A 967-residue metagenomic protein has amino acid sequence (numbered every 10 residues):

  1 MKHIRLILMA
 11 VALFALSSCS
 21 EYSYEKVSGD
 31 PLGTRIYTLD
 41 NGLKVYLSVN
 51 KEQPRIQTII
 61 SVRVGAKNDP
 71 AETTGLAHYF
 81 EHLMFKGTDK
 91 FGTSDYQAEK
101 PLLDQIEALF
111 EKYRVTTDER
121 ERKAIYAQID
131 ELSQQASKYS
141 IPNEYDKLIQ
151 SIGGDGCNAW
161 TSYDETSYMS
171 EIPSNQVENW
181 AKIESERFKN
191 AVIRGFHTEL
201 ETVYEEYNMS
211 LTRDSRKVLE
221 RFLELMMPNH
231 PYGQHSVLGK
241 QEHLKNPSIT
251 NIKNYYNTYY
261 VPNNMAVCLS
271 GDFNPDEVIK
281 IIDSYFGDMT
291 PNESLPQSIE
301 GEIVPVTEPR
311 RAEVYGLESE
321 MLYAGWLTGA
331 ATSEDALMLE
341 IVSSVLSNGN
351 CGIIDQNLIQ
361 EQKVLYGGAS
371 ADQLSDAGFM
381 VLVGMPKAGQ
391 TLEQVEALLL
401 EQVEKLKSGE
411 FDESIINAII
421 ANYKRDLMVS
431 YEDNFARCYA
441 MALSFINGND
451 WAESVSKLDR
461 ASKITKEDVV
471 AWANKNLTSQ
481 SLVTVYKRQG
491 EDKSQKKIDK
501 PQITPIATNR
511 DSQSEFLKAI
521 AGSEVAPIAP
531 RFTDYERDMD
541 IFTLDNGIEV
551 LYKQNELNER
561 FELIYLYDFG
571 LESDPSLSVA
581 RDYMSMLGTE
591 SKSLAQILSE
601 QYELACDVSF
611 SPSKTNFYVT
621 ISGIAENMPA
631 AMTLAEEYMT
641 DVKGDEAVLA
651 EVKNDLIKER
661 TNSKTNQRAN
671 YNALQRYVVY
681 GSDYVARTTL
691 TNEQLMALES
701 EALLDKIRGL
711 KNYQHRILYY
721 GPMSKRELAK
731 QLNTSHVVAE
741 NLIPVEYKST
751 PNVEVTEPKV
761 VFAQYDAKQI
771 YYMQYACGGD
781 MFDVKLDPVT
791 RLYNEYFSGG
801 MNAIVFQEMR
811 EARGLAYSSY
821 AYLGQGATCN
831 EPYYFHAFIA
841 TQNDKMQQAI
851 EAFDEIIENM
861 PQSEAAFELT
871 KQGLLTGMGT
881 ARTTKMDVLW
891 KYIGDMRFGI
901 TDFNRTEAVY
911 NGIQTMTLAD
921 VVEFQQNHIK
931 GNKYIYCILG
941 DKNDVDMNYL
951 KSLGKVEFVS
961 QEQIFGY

Functional and structural regions predicted by a protein language model:
M1-L8: Bacterial N-terminal signal peptides that target proteins for export
I4, C19-L47, N274-Y315, E320-M321 (+8 more regions): Proteolytic maturation boundary segments
L8-S17: Bacterial N-terminal signal peptides
K26-V27, A159-H230, E242, Y255 (+5 more regions): C-terminal or late-domain output modules
S48, Q53-A66, G75-L76, T93-E186 (+16 more regions): M16 family metallopeptidases and their MPP-like homologs
L76-M84, I341, S576-R581, L792: Amphipathic coiled-coil heptad-repeat stalk/oligomerization helices in membrane-associated assembly and trafficking
E186-I193, Y285-E293, L400-F411, E636-E646 (+3 more regions): A common structural junction motif
